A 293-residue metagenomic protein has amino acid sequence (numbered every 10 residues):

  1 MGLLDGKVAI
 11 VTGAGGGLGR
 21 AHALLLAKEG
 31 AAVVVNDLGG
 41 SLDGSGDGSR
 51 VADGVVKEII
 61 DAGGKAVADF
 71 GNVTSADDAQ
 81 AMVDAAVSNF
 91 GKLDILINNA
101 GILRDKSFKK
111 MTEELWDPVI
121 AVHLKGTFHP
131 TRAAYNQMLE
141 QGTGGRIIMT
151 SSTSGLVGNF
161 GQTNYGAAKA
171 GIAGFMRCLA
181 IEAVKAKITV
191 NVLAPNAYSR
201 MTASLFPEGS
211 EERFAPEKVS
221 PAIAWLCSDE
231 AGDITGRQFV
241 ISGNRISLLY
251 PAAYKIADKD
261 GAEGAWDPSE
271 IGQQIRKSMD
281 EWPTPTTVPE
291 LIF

Functional and structural regions predicted by a protein language model:
L3-V35: Canonical Rossmann dinucleotide-binding motif of NAD(H)/NADP(H)-dependent dehydrogenases/reductases, specifically
D5, A62-K65, A85-N98, R104 (+2 more regions): A glycine-rich helix->loop->beta "capping" turn within Rossmann-like NAD(P)(H)-dependent oxidoreductase domains
S49, F70-A81, E113: The beta1-alpha1 cofactor-binding region of Rossmann-like NAD(H)/NADP(H)-dependent oxidoreductases
I59, S107-F108, T112-I120: Substrate-binding pocket helix/loop in short-chain dehydrogenase/reductase
T131, A168, M176: Active-site helix of classical SDR
S152: Residue(s) in the substrate-gating loop at a strand-loop-helix junction that position the organic substrate next
V192, S210-F293: C-terminal helical subdomain
